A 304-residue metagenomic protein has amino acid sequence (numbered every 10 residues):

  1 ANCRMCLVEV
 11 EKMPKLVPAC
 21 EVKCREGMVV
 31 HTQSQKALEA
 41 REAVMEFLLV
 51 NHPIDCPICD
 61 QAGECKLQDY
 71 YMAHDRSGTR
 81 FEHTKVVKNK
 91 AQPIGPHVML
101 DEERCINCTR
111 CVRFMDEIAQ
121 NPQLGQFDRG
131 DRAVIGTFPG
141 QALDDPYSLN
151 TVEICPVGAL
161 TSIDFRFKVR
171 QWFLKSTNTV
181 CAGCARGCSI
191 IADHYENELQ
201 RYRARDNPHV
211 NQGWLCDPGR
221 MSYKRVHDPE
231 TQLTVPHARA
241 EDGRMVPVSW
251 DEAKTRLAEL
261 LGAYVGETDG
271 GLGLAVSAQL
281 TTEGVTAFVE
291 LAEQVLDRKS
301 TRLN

Functional and structural regions predicted by a protein language model:
R4-A182, R186-I190, E198: Fe-S ferredoxin-like electron-transfer domains and their immediately adjacent linker/connector regions across
L49, P53, D101, C108 (+4 more regions): Catalytic alpha/large subunits of respiratory electron-transfer oxidoreductases, centered on bis-MGD molybdoenzymes
